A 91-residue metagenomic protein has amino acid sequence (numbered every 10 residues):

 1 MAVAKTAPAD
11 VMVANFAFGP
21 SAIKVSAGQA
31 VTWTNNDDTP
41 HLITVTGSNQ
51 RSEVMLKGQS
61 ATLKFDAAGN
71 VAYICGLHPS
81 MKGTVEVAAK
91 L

Functional and structural regions predicted by a protein language model:
M1-L91: Extracytoplasmic copper-binding redox domains, predominantly the cupredoxin/blue-copper superfamily
